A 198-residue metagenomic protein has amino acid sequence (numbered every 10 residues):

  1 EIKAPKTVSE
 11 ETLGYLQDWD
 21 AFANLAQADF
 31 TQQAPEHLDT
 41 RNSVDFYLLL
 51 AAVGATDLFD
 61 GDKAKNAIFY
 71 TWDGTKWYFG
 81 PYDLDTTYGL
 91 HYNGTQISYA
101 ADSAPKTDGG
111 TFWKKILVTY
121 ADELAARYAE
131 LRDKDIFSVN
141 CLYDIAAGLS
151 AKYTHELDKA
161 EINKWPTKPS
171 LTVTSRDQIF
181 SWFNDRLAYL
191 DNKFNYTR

Functional and structural regions predicted by a protein language model:
K3-R198: Middle-to-C-terminal accessory/interaction subdomains
